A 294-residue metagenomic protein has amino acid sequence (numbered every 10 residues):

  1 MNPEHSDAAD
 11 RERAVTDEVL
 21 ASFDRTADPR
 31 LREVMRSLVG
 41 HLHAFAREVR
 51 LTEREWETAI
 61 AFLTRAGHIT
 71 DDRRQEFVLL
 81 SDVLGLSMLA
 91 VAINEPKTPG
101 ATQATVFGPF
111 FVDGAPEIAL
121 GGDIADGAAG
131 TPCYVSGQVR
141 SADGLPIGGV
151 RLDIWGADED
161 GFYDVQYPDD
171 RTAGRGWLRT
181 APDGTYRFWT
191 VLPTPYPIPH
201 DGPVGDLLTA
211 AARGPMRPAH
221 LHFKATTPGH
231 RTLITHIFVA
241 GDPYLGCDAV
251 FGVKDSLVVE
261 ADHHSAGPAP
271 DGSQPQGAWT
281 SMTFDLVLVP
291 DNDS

Functional and structural regions predicted by a protein language model:
N2-S294: Beta-strand-dominated extracellular/periplasmic modules and repeats in secreted or surface-exposed proteins
